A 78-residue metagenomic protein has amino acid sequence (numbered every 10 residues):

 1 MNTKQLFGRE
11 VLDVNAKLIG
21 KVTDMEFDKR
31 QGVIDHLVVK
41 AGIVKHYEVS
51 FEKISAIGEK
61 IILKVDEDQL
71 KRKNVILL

Functional and structural regions predicted by a protein language model:
M1-L78: Peripheral interaction segments used for macromolecular assembly
